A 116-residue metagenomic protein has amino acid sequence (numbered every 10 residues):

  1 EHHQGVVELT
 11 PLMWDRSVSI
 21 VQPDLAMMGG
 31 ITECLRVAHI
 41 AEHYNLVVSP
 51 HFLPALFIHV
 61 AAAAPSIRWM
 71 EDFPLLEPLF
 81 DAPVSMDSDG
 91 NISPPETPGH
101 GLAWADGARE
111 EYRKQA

Functional and structural regions predicted by a protein language model:
E1-N91, P98: Shared catalytic-loop signature of beta/alpha-barrel
R109-E111: Intrinsic disorder at enzyme termini
R113-A116: Basic/polar N-terminal segments that are highly enriched at the extreme N-terminus, encompassing both cleavable
